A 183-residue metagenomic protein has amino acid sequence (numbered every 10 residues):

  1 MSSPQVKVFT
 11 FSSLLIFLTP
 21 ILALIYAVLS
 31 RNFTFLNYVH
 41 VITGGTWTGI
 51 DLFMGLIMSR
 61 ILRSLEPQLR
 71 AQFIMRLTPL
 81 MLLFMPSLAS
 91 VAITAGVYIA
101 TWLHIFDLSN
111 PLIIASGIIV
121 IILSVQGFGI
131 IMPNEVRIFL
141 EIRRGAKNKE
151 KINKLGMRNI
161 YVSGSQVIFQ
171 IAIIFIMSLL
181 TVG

Functional and structural regions predicted by a protein language model:
M1-G183: Polytopic transmembrane helical bundles with strong interfacial aromatic enrichment
